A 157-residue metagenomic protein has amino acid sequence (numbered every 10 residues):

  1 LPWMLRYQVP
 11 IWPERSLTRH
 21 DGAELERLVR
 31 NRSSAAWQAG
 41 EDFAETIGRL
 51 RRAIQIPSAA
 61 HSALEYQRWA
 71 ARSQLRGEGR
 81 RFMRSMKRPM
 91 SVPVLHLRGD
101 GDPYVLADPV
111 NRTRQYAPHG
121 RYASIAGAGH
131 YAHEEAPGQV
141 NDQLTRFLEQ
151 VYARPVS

Functional and structural regions predicted by a protein language model:
L1-S124, T145, Q150-Y152: Flexible "cap/lid" subdomain of the alpha/beta-hydrolase fold that forms the substrate-access gate
A128-N141: Catalytic histidine-centered segment of alpha/beta-hydrolase-like enzymes
R154-S157: C-terminal amphipathic helix plus adjacent low-complexity, charged tail appended to glycosyltransferase catalytic
